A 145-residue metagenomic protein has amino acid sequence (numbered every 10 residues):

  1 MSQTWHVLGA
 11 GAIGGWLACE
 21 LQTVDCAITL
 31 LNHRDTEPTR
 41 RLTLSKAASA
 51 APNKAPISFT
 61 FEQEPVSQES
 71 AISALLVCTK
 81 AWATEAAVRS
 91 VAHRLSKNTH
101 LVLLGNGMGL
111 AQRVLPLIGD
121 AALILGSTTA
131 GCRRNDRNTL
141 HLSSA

Functional and structural regions predicted by a protein language model:
M1-K54: NAD(P)+-binding Rossmann beta1-loop-alpha1 motif at the extreme N-terminus of oxidoreductases
K54-H141: Rossmann-like NAD(P)(H) cofactor-binding subdomain of soluble oxidoreductases
